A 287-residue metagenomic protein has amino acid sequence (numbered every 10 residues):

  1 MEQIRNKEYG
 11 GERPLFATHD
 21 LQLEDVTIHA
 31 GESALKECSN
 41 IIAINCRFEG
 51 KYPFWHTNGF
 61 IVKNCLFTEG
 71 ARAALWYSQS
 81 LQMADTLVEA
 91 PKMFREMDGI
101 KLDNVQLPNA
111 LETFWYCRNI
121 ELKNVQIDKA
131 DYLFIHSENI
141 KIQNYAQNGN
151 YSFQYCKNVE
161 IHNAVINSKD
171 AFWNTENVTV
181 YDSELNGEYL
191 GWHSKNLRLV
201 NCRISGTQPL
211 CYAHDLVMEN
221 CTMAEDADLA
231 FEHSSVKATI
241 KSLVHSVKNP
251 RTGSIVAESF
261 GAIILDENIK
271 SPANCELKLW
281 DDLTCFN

Functional and structural regions predicted by a protein language model:
M1-N287: Long, distal/terminal scaffolding or interaction modules with repetitive or compositionally biased sequence
